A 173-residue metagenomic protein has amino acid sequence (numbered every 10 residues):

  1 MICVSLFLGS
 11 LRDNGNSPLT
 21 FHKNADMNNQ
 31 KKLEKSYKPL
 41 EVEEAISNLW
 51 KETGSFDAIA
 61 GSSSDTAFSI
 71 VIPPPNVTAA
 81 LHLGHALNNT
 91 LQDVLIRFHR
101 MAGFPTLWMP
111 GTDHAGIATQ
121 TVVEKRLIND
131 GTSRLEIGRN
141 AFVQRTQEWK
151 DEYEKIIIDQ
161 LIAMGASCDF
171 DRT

Functional and structural regions predicted by a protein language model:
L6-L8, H22: Compositionally biased, low-structure terminal segments
L8-L11, S17: Short hydrophobic targeting helices and cationic amphipathic motifs that mediate membrane/organellar targeting
F21, D26-T173: N-terminal, positively charged nucleic-acid-binding surface of large information/translation enzymes
